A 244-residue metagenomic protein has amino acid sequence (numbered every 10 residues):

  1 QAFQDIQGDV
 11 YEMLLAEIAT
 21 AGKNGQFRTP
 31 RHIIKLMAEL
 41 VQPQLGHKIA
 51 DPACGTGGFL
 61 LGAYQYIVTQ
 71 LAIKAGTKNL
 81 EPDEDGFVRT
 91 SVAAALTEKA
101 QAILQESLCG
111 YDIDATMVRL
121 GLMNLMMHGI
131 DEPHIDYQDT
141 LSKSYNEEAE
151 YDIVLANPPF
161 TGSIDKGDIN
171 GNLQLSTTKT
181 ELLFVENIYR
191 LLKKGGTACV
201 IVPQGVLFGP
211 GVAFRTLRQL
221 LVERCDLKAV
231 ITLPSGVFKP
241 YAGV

Functional and structural regions predicted by a protein language model:
Q1-I18, Q26: Long recognition/docking surfaces used for binding and targeting
Q4-G8, R31, R215: Generic alpha-helical secondary structure signal
D9, M13, G55, G205: Short acidic/histidine-centered micro-motifs embedded in hydrophobic/aromatic stretches that mark compact functional
A21: Active-site flanking loop/helix segments enriched in acidic
Q26-A156, T161-D165, I169, T178 (+4 more regions): Conserved S-adenosyl-L-methionine
I113-V118, T178-G243: Conserved Class I SAM-dependent methyltransferase catalytic core
N172-L173: Extracellular loop and loop/strand-boundary signature of outer-membrane beta-barrel proteins
